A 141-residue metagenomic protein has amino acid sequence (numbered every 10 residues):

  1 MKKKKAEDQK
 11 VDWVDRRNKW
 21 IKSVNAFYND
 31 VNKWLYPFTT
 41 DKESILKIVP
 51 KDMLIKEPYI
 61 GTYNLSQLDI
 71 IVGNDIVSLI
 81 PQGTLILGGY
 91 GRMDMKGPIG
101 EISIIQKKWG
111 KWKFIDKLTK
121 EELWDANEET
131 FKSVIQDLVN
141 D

Functional and structural regions predicted by a protein language model:
M1-I48: Charge-rich, low-complexity N-terminal segments
K10, R17, T62, Q106-W109 (+1 more regions): Intrinsically disordered regions, especially transient/low-confidence alpha-helical propensity segments and coil-helix
W13-R16, G83-G97, W124-V134: Short secondary-structure transition/capping segments
Y36-D41, K51-P58, N127-D141: Functional cleft and adjacent loop/helix regions within the main domain that mediate ligand binding or catalysis
P37-F38, K47-V49, G88-K96, K111-K120: Short, well-ordered strand-loop elements centered on a beta-strand within folded domains, enriched for acidic residues
K47, S66-L68, D137-D141: Extended alpha-helical regions
K51-G97: Amphipathic, interaction-prone secondary-structure segments
P98-D141: Glycine-rich, aromatic-bearing surface loops/beta-hairpins
